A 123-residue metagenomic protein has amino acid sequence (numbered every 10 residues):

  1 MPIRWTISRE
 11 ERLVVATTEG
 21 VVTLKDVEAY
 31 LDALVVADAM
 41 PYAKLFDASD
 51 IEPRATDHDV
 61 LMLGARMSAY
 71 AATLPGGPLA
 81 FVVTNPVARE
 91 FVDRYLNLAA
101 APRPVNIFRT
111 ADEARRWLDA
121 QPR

Functional and structural regions predicted by a protein language model:
M1-R123: Amphipathic, Lys/Arg-enriched alpha-helical "gate/interface" segment within cytosolic domains that mediates
